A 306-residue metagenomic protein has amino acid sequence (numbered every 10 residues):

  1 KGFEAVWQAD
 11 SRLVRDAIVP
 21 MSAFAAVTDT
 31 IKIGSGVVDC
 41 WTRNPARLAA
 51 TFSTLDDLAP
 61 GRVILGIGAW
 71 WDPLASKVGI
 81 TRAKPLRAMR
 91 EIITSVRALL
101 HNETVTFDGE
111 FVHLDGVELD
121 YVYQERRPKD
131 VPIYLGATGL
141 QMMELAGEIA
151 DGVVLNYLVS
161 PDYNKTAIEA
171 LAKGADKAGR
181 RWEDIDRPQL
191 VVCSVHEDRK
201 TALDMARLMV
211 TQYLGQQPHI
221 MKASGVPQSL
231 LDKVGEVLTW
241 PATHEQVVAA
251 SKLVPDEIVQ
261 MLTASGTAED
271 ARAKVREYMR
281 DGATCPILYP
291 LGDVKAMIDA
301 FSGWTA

Functional and structural regions predicted by a protein language model:
K1-S35, V131, L291: N-terminal beta1-alpha1-beta2 module of alpha/beta enzyme domains
F3, P60, A150-D151, A283: A structural motif
V6-Q8, K32-G36, V63-I67, I133-G136 (+3 more regions): Hydrophobic faces of well-ordered beta-strands that scaffold small-molecule active sites in alpha/beta enzyme cores
R15-A23, V159-A175, V294-I298: Active-site-adjacent beta->alpha loops and helix N-cap segments on the catalytic face of soluble alpha/beta enzymes
M21-K32, F52-V63, G147, K177-W182 (+1 more regions): Acidic (Asp/Glu)-rich catalytic clusters
V38-P45, R127-T138, C193-H196, E257-E269: Active-site mouth loops of central-metabolism enzymes
W41-T54, A83: Glycine-rich anion/phosphate-binding loops
A83-Y123, N164-E169, K173-R280: An alpha-helical appendage that flanks or caps ligand/catalytic pockets
